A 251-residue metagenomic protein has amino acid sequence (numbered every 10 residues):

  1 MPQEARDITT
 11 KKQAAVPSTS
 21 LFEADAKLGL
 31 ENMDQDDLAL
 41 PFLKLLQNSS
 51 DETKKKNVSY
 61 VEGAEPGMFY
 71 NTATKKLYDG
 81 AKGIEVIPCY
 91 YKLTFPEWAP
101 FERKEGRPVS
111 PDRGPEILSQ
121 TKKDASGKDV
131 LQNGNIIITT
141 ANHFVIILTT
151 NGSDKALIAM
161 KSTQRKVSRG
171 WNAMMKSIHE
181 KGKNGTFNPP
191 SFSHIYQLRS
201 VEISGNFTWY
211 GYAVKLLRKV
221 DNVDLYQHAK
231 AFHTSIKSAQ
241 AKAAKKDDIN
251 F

Functional and structural regions predicted by a protein language model:
M1-S153, G205-F207, G211, L216-N222 (+1 more regions): OB-fold ssDNA-binding interfaces and closely related basic DNA-contact patches used across DNA replication/repair
F144-E180: Short acidic, glycine/tyrosine-flanked loop/strand segments centered on an H-E-D-like triad
K176-F251: Long, compositionally biased interface segments
